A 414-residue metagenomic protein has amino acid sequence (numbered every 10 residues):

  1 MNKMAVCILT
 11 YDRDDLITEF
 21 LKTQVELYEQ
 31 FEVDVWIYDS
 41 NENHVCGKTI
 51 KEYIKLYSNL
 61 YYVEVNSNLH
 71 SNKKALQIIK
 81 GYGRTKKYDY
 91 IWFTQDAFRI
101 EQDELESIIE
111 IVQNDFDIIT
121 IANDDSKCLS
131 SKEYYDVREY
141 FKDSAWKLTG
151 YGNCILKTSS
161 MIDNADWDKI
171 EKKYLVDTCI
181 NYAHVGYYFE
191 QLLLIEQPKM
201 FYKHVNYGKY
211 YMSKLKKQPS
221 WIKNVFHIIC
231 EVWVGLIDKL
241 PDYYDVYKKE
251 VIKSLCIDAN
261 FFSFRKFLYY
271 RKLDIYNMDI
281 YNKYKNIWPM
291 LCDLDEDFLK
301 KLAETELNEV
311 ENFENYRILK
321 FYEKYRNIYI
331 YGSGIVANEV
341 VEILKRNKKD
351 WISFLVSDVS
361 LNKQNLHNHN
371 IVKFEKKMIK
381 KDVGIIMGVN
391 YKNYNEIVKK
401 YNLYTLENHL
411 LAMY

Functional and structural regions predicted by a protein language model:
R13-L27: Short, well-formed alpha-helical segments that are part of the catalytic scaffolds of diverse glycosyltransferases
Y38-I50: A conserved acidic beta->alpha catalytic loop
V65-G83: Glycine-rich, basic loop-to-helix element that forms the pyrophosphate-binding segment of sugar-nucleotide handling
Y88-R99: Short beta-strand-to-loop acidic/aromatic patch adjacent to the donor-nucleotide binding site
R99-Y134: Conserved donor NDP-sugar-binding/catalytic core segment of glycosyltransferases
D125, G152-N153, P198-H227, E231-G235: Active-site donor/metal-binding and catalytic loop motifs of nucleotide-sugar-dependent glycosylation enzymes
K173-M200: A short, conserved alpha-helix in the catalytic core of glycosyltransferases
L307-Y414: Hydrophobic, well-ordered beta-alpha structural blocks that scaffold small-molecule cofactor pockets
